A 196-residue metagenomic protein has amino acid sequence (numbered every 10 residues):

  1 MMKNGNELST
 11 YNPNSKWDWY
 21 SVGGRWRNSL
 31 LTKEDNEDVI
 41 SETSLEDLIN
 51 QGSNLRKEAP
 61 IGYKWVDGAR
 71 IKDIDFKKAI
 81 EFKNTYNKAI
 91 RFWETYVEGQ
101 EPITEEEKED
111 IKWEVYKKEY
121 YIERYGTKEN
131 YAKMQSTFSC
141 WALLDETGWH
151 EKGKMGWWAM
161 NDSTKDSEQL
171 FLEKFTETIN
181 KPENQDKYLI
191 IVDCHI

Functional and structural regions predicted by a protein language model:
M1-K174, K181, I196: Acidic (Asp/Glu-rich) sequence patches and key acidic residues that form negatively charged surfaces used
D186-I196: C-terminal or internal capping secondary-structure element at the end of a domain, subdomain, or sheet
